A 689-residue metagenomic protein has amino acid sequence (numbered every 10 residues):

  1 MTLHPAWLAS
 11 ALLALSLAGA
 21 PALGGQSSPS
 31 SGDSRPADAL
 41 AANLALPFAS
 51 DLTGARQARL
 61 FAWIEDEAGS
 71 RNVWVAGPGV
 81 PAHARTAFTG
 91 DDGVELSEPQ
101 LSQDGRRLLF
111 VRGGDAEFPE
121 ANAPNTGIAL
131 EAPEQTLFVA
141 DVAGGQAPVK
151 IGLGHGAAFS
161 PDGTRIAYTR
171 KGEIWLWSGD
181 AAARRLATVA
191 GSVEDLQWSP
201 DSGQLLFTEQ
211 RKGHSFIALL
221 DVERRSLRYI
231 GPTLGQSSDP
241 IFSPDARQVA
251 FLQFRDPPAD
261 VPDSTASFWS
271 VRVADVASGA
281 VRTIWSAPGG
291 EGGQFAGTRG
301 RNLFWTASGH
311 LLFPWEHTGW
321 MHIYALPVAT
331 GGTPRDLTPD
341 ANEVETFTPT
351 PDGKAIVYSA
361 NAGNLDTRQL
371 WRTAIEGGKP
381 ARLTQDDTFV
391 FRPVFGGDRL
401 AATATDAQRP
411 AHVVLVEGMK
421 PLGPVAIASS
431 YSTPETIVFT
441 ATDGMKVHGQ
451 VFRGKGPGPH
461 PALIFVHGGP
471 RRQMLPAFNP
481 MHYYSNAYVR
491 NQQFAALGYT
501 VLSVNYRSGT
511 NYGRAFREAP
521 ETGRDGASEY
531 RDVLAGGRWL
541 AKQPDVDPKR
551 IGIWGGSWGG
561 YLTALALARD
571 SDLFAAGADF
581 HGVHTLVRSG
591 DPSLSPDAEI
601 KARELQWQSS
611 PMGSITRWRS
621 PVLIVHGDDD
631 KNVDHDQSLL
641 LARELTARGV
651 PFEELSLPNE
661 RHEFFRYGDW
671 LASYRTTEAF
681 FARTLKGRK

Functional and structural regions predicted by a protein language model:
M1-A11: Bacterial N-terminal signal peptides that target proteins for export
A9-A20: Bacterial N-terminal signal peptides
Q26-A37, G127, E134-Q135: Blade/loop signatures of beta-propeller domains
A39-W74: Beta-strand-rich domains and repeat architectures in extracellular enzymes and scaffolds, especially beta-propellers
L52-L60, E98-R107, A157-R165, D195-Q204 (+5 more regions): Blade-terminus and WD-like Trp-Asp/Gly-His loop motifs, strongest in beta-propeller folds
I64-W74, F88-E95, V111-F138, K150-G156 (+13 more regions): A flexible loop/linker signature enriched in serine peptidases of the S9 family
G77-V80, D141-G145, S178-A182, D221-R225 (+4 more regions): Short loop/turn segments that connect beta-strands within beta-propeller blades
R382, F391-K689: Serine-hydrolase catalytic core recognition
